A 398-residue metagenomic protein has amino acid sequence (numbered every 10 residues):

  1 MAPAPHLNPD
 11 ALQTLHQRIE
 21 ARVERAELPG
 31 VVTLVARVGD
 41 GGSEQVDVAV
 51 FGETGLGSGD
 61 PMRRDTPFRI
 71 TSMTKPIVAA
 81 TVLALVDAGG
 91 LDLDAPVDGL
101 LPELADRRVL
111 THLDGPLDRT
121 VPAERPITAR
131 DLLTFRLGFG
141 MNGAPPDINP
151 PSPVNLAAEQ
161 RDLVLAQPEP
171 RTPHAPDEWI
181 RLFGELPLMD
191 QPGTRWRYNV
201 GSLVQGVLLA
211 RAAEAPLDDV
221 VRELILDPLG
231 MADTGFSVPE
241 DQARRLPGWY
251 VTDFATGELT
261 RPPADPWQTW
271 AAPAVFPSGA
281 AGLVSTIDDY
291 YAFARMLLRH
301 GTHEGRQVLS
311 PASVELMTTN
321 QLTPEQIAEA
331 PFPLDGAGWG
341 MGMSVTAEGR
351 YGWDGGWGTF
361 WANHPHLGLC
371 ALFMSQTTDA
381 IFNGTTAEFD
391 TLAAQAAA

Functional and structural regions predicted by a protein language model:
H6-I70, G90-D92, D106-D118: Short, conserved catalytic-motif segment at the N-terminal edge
I19, T33, G39, R69-V97 (+3 more regions): Active-site SXXK
D47-A49, Q205, W361-A362, G368-T378: Short, well-ordered beta-strand elements
G52, F332-H364: Short, Gly/Ser/Thr-enriched beta-strand-loop segments that form substrate-interacting elements of hydrolase/peptidase
D98-R107: Acidic helix-start/capping segments at beta-turn-to-alpha-helix junctions
R108-A347: Short, surface-exposed loop or secondary-structure junction motifs that flank catalytic or metal-binding residues
V275-L283, R350-N363, S375-I381: Glycine-rich phosphate/pyrophosphate-binding beta-alpha loops
T378-A398: Generic C-terminus detector
